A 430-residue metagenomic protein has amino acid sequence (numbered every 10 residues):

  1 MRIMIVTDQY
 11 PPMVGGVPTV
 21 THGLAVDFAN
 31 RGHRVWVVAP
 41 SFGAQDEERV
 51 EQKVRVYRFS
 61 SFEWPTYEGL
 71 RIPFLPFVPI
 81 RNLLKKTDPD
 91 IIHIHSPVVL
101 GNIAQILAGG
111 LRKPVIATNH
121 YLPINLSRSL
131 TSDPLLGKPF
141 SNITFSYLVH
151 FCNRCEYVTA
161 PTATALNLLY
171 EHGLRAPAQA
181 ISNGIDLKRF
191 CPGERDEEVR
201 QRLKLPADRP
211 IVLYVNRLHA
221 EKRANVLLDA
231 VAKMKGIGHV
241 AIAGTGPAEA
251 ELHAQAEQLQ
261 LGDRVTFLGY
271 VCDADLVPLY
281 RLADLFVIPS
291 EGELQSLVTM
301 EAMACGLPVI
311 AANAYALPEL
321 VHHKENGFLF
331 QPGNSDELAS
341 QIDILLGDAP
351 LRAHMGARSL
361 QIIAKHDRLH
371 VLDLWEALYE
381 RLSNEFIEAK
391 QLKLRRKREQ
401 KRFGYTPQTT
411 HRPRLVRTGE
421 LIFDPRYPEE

Functional and structural regions predicted by a protein language model:
M1-S60, L84, R368, E380 (+2 more regions): N-terminal subdomain of nucleotide-sugar transferases
T19, P210-K233, P247-H253, D336: A conserved mid-protein helix/loop that constitutes part of the nucleotide-sugar donor-binding site
A39, R55-S60, K138-R195, L294: Donor nucleotide-sugar binding/catalytic pocket of nucleotide-sugar-dependent glycosyltransferases
C152, Y270-V271, P278-A283: Short alpha-helical donor nucleotide-sugar binding micro-motif in glycosyltransferases
E291: Aromatic "clamp/platform" in nucleotide-sugar-dependent glycosyltransferases that forms part of the donor/acceptor
P308-A311: Short hydrophobic beta-strand element within catalytic cores of glycosyltransferases and related nucleotide-activated
H323-K324, F328-S335, I344-A349: Conserved acidic donor-binding segment of nucleotide-sugar-dependent glycosyltransferases
E337, I344, L351-K365, A377: A short, well-ordered alpha-helix in the C-terminal region of glycosyltransferases
